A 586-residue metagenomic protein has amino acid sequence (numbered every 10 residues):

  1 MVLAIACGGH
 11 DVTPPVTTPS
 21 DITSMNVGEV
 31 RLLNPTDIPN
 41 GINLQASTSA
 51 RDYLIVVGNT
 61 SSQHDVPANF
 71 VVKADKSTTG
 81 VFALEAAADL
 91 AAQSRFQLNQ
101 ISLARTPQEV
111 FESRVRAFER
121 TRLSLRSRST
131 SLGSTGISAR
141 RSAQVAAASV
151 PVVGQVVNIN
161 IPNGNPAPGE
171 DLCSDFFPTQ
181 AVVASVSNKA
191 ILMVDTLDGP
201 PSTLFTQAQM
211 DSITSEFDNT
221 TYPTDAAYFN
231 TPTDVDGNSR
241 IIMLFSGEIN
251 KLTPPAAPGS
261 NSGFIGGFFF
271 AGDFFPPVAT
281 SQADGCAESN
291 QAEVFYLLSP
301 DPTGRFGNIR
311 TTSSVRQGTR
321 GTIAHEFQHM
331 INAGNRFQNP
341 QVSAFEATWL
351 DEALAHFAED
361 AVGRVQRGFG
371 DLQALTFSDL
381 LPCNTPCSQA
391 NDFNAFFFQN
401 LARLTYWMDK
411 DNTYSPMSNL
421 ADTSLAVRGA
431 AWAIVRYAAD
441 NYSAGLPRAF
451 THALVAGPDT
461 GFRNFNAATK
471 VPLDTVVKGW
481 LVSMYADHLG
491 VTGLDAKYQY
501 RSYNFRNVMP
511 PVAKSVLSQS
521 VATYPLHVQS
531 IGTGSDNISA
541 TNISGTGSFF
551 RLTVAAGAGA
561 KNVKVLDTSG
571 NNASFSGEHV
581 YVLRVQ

Functional and structural regions predicted by a protein language model:
L3-A6: C-terminal motif of bacterial Sec signal peptides marking the signal peptidase cleavage site
G8-P14: Bacterial lipoprotein signal-peptidase II cleavage site
P14-I242, Y581-Q586: N-terminal module-boundary/linker segments of secreted carbohydrate-active enzymes
V16-S47, A456-Q586: Beta/coil-rich, acidic/histidine-enriched accessory regions frequently appended to metallopeptidases
N188-A347, L354, A358, R364-G368 (+2 more regions): Juxtacatalytic substrate-recognition/specificity segment
P255-S262, F274-Q291, T303-T311, D371-T423 (+4 more regions): Surface-exposed intrinsically disordered loops and tails
E326-A333, A355, G429-P447: Alpha-helical scaffold elements that line and support the substrate/ligand-binding pocket of soluble hydrolases
S343-A431, V455-H488: Acidic/His/Gly-enriched intrinsically disordered linker/tail segments that often contain short helix/coil "MoRF-like"
